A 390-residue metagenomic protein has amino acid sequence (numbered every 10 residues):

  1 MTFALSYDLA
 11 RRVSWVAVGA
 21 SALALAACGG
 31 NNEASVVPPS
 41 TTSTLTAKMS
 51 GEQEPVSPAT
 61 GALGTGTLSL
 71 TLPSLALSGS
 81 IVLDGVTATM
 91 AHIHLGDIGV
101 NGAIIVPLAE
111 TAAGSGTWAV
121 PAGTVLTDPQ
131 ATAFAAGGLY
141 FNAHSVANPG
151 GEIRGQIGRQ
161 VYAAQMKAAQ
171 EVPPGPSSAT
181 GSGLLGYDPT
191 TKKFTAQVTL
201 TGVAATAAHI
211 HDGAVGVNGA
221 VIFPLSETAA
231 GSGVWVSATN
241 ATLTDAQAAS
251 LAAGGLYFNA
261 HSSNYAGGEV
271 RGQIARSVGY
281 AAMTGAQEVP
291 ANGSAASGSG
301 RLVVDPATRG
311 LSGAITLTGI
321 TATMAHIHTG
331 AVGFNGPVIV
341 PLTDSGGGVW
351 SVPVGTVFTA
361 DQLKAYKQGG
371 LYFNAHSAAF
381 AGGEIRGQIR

Functional and structural regions predicted by a protein language model:
T2, G29-A91, L95-A208, D212-A325 (+1 more regions): Metal-centered catalytic cores of metalloenzymes
T2-A17: Bacterial N-terminal signal peptides that target proteins for export
G19-A22: Processing junctions and N-termini across compartments
A24-A27: C-terminal motif of bacterial Sec signal peptides marking the signal peptidase cleavage site
